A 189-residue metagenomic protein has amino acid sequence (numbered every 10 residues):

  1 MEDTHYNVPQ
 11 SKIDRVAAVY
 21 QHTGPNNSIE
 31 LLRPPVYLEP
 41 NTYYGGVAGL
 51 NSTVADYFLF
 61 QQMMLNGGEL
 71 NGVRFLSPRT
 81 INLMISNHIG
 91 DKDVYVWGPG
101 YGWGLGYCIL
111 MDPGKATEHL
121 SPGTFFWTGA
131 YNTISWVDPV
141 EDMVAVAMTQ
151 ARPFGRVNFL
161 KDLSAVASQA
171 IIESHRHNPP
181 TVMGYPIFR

Functional and structural regions predicted by a protein language model:
M1-P122: Short, surface-exposed loop or secondary-structure junction motifs that flank catalytic or metal-binding residues
I13, P153-F154: Flexible, glycine-rich phosphate/dinucleotide-binding loops and adjacent beta-alpha linkers at cofactor/substrate
N66-L70, T80, I85-D93, D112 (+1 more regions): Short, gly/Ser/Thr-rich active-site loops of penicillin-recognizing serine hydrolases
C108-I109, W136-D138: Short, well-ordered beta-strand micro-motif
S121-F125, V182-M183: Short intrinsically disordered coil segments
G129-Y131: Short, small/polar residue-rich loop motifs at catalytic or cofactor-binding pockets
S135-W136, D142-A151: Short, well-ordered beta-strand elements
